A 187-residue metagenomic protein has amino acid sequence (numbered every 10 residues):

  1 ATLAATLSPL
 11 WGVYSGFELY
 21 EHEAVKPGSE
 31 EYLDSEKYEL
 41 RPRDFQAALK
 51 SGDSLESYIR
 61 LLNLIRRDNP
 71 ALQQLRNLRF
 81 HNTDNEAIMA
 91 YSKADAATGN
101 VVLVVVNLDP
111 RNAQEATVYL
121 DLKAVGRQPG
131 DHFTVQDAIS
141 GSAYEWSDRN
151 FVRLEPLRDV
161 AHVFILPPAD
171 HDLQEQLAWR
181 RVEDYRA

Functional and structural regions predicted by a protein language model:
A1-P9: Active-site region of glycoside hydrolase catalytic domains
S8, V13, F17-A187: Carbohydrate-interacting/catalytic domains
